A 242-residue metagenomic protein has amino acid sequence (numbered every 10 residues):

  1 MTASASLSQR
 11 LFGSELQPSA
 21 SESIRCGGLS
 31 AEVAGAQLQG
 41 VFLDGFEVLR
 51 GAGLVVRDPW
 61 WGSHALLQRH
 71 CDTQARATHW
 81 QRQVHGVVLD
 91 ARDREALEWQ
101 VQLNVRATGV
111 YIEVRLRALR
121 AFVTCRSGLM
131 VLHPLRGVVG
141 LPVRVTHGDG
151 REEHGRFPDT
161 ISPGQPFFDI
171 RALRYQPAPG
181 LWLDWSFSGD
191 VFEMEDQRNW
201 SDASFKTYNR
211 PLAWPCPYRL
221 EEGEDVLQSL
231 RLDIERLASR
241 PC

Functional and structural regions predicted by a protein language model:
T2-Q83, V87: Acidic-aromatic substrate-binding/catalytic surfaces of carbohydrate-active enzymes
A3, L7-G13, I24, R50-V55 (+1 more regions): Beta-strand-rich recognition/accessory modules
E15-Q17, L66, R94-L97, P166-F168 (+1 more regions): Short solvent-exposed loop/turn micro-motifs enriched in small/polar/acidic residues
G28, V114, G223: Conserved, mostly hydrophobic/aromatic
E32, D44-G53, L89-E98, V123-T124 (+3 more regions): Short, surface-exposed beta-strand/loop "edge" segments at domain boundaries and coil↔beta transitions
A34, Q102-R106, D233: Short beta-strand micro-motifs enriched in acidic
R57-L119, D196, S201-Y208: Extended, loop-rich substrate-binding clefts of extracytoplasmic carbohydrate-active enzymes
Y111, R115-S188: Polysaccharide-binding surfaces and accessory modules of carbohydrate-active proteins
